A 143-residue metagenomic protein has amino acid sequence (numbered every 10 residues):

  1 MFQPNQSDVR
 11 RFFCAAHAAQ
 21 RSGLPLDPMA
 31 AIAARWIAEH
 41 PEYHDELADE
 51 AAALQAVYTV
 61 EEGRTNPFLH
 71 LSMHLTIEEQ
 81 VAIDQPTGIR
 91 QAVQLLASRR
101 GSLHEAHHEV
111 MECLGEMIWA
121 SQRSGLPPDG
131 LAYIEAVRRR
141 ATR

Functional and structural regions predicted by a protein language model:
M1-H44: N-terminal leader/targeting peptides and immediately adjacent processing regions
L24-D27, D45, T87, H104-H108 (+1 more regions): Short, solvent-exposed positions on alpha-helices
A30-L96: Aromatic-anchored, charged helix-turn/loop surface patch used as a conserved interaction hotspot
E78, A82, M111-C113, R139: Charged, compositionally biased, marginally structured helical/coil segments
V93-A97, H107, E135-R139, R143: Sequence termini and other peripheral, non-core segments
A97, A106-E109, C113-G115, W119-Q122: Amphipathic alpha-helical protein-interaction segments
E116-W119, R123-R143: Glycine-rich, aromatic-bearing surface loops/beta-hairpins
